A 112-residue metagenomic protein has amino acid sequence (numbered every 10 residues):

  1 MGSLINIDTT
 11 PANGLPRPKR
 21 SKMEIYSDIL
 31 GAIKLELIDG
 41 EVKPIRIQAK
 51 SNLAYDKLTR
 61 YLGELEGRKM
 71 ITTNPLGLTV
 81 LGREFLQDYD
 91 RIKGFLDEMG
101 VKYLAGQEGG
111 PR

Functional and structural regions predicted by a protein language model:
M1-G2, I29: Secretory targeting signatures
G2-G14, R91-R112: Amphipathic alpha-helical dimerization/coiled-coil segments that flank or bridge DNA-binding/regulatory modules
L15-Y26, K43, L76-F95: Short, cationic-aromatic polyanion-contact patches
M23-G40: Short amphipathic alpha-helical interface segments
I38-K50: Short acidic, hydrophobic short linear motifs in intrinsically disordered regions
N52-G67: Short amphipathic alpha-helical interaction segments
E66-G77: A short, conserved structural fragment
